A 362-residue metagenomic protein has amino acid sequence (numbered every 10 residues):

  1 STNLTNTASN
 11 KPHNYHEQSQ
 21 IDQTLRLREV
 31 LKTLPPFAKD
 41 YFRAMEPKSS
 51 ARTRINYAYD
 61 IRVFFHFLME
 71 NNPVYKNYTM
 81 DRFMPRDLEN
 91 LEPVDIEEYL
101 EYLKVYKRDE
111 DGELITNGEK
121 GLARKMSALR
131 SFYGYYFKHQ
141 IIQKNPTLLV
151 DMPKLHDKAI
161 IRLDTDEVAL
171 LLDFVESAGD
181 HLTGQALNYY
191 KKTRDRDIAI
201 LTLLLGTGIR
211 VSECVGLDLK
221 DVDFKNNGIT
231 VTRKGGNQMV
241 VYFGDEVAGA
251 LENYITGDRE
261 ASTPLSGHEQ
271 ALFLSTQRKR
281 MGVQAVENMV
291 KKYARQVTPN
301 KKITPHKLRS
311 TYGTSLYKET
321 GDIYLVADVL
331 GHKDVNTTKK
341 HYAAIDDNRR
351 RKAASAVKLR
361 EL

Functional and structural regions predicted by a protein language model:
S1-L362: Conserved catalytic core of the tyrosine transesterase superfamily
